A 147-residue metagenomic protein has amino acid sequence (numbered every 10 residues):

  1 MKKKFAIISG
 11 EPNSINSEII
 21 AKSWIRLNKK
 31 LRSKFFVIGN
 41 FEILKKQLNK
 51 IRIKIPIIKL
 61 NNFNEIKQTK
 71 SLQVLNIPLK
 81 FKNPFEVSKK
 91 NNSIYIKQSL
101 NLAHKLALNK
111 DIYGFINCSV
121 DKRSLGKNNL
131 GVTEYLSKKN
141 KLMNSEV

Functional and structural regions predicted by a protein language model:
M1-V147: Anion-binding alpha/beta catalytic cores of soluble intermediary-metabolism enzymes, centered on
